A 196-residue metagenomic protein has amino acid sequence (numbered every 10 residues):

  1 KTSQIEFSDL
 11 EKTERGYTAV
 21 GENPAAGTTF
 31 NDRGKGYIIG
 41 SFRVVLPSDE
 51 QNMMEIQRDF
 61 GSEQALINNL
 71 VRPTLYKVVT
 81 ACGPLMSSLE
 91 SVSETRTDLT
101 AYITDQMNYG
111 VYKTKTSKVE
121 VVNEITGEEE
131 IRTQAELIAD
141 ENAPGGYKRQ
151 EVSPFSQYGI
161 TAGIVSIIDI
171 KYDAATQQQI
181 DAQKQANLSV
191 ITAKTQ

Functional and structural regions predicted by a protein language model:
K1, V44-D59, I160, I168: Short, glycine-rich, amphipathic interfacial segments at transmembrane boundaries or analogous
K1-E14: Domain-core and long-helix interface of multi-subunit machines
I5-E6, Y37, I56, P73: Intrinsically disordered and other compositionally biased segments
T13-N23, T28-I38, R43, L66-A174: Amphipathic, coiled-coil-like alpha-helical scaffolding segments used for oligomerization/assembly
D49-M53, Y172-I180: Short acidic, Gly/Pro-enriched loop/turn segments at secondary-structure junctions
F60-Q64: Short edge-strand/loop segments of extracellular domains
A175-Q196: Long, charge-rich amphipathic alpha-helical coiled-coil "stalk/tentacle" segments that mediate oligomerization
